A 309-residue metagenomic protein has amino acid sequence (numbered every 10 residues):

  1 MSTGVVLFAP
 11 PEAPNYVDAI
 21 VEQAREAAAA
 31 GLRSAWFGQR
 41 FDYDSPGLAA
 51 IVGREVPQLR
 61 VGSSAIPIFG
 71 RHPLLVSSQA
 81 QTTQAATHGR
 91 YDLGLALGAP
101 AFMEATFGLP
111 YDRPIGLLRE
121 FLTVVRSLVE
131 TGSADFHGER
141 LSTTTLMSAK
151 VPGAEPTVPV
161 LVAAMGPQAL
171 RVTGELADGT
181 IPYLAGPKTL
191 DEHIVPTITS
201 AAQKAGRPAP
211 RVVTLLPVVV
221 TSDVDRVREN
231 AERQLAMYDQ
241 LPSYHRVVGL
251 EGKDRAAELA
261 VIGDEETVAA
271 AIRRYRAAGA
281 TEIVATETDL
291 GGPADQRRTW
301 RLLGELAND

Functional and structural regions predicted by a protein language model:
M1-D309: Active-site-adjacent structural elements that line small-molecule/cofactor binding pockets in enzymes
